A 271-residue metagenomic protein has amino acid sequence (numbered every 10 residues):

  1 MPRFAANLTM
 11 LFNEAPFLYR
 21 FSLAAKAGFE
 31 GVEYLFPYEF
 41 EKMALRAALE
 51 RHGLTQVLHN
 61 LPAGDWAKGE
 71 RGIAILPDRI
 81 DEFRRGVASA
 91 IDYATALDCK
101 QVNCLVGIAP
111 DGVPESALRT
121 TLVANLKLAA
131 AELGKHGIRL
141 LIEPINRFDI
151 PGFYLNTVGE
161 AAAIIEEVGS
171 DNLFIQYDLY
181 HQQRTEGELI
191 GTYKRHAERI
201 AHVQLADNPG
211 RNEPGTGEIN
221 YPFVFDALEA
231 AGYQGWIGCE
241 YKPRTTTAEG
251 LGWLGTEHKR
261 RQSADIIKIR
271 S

Functional and structural regions predicted by a protein language model:
M1-G28, Y38, S89, D98-K100 (+2 more regions): Histidine-acidic metal/acid-base catalytic patches
M1-T9, L58-I73, V106-P110, I145: N-terminal small/glycine-rich loop or linker at the start of catalytic domains across soluble metabolic enzymes
F29, L54, I138, Y233: Short phosphate-binding/catalytic loops that engage adenosine nucleotides
E33, V57-N60, N103, L141 (+2 more regions): Conserved beta-strand positions in the central sheet of alpha/beta enzyme cores
E33-H52, N60, V106-P114, D149 (+1 more regions): Glycine-rich, proline-tolerant flexible connector loops at the mouths of alpha/beta enzymes
M43-A47, G69-G72, P114-S116, F153-L155 (+2 more regions): Short secondary-structure transition/capping segments
A44-G53, N125-L133, T192-R195, F223-A227: Catalytic-core regions built around general acid/base machinery
R51, I73-F174, D265, R270: Active-site acidic/histidine proton-transfer and metal-coordination neighborhood in alpha/beta enzyme cores
